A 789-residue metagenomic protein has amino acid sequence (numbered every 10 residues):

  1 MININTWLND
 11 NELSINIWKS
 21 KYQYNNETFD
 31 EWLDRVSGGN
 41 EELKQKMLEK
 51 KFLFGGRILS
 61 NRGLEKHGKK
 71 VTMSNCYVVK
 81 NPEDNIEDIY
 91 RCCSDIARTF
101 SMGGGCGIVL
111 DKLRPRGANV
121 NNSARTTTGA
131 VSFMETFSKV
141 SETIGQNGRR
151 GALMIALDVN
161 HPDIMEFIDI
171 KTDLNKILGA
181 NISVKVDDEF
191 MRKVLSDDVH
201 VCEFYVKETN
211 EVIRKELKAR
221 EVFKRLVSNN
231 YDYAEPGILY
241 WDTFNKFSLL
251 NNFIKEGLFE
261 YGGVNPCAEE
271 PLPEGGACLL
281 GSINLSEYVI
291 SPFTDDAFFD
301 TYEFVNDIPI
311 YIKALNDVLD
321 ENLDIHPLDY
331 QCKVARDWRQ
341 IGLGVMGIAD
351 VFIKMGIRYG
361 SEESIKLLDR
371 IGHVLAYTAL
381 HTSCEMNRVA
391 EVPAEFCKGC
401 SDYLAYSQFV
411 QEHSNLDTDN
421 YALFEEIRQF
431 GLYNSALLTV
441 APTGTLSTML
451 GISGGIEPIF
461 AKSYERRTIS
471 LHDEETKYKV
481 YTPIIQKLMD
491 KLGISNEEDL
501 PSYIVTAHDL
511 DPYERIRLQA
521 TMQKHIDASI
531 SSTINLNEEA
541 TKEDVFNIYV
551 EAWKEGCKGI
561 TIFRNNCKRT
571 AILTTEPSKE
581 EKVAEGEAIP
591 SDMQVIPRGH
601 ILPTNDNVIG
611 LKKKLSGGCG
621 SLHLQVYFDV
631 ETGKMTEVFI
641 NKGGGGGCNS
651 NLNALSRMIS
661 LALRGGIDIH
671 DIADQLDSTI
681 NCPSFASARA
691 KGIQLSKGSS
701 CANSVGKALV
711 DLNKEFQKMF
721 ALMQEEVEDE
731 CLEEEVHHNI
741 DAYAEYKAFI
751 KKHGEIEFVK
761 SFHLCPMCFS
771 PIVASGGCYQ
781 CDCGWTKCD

Functional and structural regions predicted by a protein language model:
M1-E41, N122-T136, Q146-E256, S282 (+5 more regions): Conserved, charged catalytic cores of large soluble enzymes
M1-M73, K80, S196, F223-V227 (+5 more regions): Acidic/polar, glycine-rich intrinsically disordered N-terminal extensions of enzymes
Y24, S37-N122, A130, I144-N147 (+6 more regions): Function-dense linear segments that define catalytic or interfacial modules in macromolecule-processing proteins
Y205-V206, D307-C332, R358-T443, I530-S531 (+3 more regions): Internal maturation/activation junctions in enzymes
G262, C267-E269, L315, L319-E321 (+6 more regions): Catalytic alpha/beta core of large soluble enzyme barrels
F424-E426, T575-S621, Y743-S761, M767: Short, Gly/Pro- and small/polar-rich lid/capping loops
F762, C778-Q780, W785: Residues immediately within or flanking Cys/His clusters that coordinate Zn2+ in small zinc-binding modules
P771-V773, C788: Short functional micro-motifs and their immediate structural scaffolds
